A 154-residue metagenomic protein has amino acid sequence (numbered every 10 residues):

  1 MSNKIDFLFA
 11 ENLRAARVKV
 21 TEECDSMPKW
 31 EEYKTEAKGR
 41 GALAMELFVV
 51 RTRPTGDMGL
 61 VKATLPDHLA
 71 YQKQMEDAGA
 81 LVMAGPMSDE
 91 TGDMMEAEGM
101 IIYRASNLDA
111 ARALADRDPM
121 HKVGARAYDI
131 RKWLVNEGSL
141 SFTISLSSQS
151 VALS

Functional and structural regions predicted by a protein language model:
I5-S154: Conserved, structured core segments of small domains
